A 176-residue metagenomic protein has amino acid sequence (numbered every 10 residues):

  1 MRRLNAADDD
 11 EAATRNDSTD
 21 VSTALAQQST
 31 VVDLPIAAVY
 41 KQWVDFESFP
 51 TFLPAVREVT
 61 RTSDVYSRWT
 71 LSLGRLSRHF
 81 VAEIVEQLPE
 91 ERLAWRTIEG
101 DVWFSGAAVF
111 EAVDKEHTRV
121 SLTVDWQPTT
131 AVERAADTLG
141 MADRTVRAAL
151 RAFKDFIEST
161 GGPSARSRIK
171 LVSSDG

Functional and structural regions predicted by a protein language model:
M1-D64, A152, E158, V172-G176: Hydrophobic ligand-binding cavity/cleft-lining segments
R3, S18, R96-D155, S159 (+1 more regions): Beta-strand/loop substructures that line and gate deep hydrophobic ligand-binding cavities in soluble
T19, E47-T51, T60-S105, W126 (+2 more regions): Glycine-rich portal/gate segments that line the openings of hydrophobic small-molecule binding cavities
S29-V31, H79, S121: A general secondary-structure boundary signal
I36, L88, V113-K115: Short loop segments at secondary-structure junctions
A55, F80, E116: Residue-level signal for beta-strand positions within conserved beta-sheet cores that form or flank
